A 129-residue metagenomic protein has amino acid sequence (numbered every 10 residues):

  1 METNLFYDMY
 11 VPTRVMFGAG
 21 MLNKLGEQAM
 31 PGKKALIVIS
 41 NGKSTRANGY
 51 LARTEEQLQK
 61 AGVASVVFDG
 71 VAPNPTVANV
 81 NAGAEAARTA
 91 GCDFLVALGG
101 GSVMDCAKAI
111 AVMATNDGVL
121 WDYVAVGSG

Functional and structural regions predicted by a protein language model:
M1-F94: ATP/NTP phosphate-donor binding region
A78-G129: Glycine/threonine-rich beta-strand-loop-alpha-helix active-site module that forms ligand/phosphate-binding
